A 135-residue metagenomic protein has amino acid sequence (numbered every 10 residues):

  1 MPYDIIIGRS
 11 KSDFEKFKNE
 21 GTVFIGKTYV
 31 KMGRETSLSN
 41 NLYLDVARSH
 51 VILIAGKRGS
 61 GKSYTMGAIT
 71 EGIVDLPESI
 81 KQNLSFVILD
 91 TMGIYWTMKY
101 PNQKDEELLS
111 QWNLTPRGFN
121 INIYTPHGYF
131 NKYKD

Functional and structural regions predicted by a protein language model:
M1, I7-N40: N-terminal pre-Walker A segment at the start of P-loop NTPase domains
L38-L53, K57, G67-D135: Switch/coupling segment of Walker-type NTPase motor domains
K62: Conserved lysine of the Walker
